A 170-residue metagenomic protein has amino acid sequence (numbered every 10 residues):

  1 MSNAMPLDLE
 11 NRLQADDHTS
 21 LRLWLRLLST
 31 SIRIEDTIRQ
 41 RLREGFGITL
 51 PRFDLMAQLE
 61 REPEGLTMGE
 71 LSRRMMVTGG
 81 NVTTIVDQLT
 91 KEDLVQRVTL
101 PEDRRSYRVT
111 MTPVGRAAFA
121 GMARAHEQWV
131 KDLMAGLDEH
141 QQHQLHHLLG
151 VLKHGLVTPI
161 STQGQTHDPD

Functional and structural regions predicted by a protein language model:
M1-F46: N-terminal leader segment of winged-helix/HTH proteins
M1-H18, H140-D170: C-terminal regulatory/oligomerization modules of transcriptional regulators
S2-R12, D87-H147: Charged, amphipathic alpha-helical coiled-coil/dimerization segments
D17-S20, W24, M68, G79 (+4 more regions): Short, structured helix-loop boundary elements
T19-T37, V114, A125, Q144 (+1 more regions): C-terminal ligand-sensing/allosteric alpha-helical core of TetR-family HTH transcriptional regulators
I32, D36-T78, S161-H167: N-terminal helix-turn-helix DNA-binding core of bacterial DNA-binding proteins
I34, I38-R41, M75, A118 (+2 more regions): Alpha-helical linker/hinge and terminal dimerization helices associated with HTH transcriptional regulators
